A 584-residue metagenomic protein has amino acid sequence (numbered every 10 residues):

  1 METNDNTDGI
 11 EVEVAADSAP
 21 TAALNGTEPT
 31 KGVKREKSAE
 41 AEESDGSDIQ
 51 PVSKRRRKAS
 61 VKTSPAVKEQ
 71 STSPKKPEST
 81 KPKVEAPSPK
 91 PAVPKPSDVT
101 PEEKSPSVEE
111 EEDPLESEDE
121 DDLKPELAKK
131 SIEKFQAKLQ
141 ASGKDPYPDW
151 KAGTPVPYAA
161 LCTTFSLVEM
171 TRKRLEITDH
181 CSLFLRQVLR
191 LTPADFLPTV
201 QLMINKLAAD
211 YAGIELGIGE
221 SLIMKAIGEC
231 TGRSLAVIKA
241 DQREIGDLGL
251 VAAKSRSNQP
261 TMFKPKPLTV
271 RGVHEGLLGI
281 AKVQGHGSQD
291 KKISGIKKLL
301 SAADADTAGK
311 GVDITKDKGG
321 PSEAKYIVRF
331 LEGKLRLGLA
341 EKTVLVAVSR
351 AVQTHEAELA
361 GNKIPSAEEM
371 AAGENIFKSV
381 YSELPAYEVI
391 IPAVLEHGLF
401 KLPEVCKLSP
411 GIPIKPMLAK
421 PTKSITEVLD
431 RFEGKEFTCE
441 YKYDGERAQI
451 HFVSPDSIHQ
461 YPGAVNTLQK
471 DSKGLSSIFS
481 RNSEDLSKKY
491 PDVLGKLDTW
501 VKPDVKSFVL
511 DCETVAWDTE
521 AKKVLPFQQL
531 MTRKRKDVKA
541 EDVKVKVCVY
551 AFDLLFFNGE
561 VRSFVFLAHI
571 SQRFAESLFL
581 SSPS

Functional and structural regions predicted by a protein language model:
M1-P583: N-terminal nucleic-acid-engaging modules of covalent nucleotidyltransferase systems
